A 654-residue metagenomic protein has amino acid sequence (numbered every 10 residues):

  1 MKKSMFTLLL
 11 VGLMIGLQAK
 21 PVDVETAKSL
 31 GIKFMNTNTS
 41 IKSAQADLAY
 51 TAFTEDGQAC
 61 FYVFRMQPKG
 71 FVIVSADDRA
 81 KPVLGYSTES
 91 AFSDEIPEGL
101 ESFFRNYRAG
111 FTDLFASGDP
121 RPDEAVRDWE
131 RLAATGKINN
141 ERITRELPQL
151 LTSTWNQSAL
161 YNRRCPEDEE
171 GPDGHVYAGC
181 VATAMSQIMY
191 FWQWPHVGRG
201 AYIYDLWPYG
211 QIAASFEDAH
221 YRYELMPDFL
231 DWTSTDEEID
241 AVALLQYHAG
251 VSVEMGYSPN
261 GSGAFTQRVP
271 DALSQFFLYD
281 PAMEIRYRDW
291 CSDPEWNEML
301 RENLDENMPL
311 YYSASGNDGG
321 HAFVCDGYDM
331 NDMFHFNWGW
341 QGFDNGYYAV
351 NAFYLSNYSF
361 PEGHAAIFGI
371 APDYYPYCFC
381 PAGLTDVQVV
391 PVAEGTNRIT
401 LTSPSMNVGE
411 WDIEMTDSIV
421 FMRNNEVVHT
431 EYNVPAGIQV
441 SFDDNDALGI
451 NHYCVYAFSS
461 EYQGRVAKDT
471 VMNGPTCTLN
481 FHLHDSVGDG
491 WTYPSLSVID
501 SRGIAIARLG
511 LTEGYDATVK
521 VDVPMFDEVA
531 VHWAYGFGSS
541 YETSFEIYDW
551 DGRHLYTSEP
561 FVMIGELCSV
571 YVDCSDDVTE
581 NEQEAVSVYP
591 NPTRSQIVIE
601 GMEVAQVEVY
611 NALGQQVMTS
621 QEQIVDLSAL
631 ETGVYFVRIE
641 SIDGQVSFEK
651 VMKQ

Functional and structural regions predicted by a protein language model:
I41-K81, S87-T88: Exposed beta-strand-loop-beta-strand "reactive/processing" segments of non-cytosolic proteins
Y50-P68, D271, Q275-N337: Active-site-adjacent substructure of cysteine-protease-like catalytic cores
V83, S87-S262, D329: Active-site-adjacent structural segments surrounding the nucleophilic cysteine of cysteine proteases and isopeptidases
E362-A393, D412, V572-Y589: Residue-level detector of functionally pivotal "anchor" positions at catalytic/ligand-binding pockets or at interdomain
P376-I413, Y462-P475: Pro/Thr/Ser/Gly-rich low-complexity, intrinsically disordered linker/stalk tracts
E414-L448: Recognizes extended acidic, P/S/T-rich segments that occur within or adjacent to Ig-like beta-sandwich modules
S418-E426, N581-Y589, T593-Q654: C-terminal outer-membrane/trafficking sorting elements
D444-Q463: Beta-strand-rich modules
